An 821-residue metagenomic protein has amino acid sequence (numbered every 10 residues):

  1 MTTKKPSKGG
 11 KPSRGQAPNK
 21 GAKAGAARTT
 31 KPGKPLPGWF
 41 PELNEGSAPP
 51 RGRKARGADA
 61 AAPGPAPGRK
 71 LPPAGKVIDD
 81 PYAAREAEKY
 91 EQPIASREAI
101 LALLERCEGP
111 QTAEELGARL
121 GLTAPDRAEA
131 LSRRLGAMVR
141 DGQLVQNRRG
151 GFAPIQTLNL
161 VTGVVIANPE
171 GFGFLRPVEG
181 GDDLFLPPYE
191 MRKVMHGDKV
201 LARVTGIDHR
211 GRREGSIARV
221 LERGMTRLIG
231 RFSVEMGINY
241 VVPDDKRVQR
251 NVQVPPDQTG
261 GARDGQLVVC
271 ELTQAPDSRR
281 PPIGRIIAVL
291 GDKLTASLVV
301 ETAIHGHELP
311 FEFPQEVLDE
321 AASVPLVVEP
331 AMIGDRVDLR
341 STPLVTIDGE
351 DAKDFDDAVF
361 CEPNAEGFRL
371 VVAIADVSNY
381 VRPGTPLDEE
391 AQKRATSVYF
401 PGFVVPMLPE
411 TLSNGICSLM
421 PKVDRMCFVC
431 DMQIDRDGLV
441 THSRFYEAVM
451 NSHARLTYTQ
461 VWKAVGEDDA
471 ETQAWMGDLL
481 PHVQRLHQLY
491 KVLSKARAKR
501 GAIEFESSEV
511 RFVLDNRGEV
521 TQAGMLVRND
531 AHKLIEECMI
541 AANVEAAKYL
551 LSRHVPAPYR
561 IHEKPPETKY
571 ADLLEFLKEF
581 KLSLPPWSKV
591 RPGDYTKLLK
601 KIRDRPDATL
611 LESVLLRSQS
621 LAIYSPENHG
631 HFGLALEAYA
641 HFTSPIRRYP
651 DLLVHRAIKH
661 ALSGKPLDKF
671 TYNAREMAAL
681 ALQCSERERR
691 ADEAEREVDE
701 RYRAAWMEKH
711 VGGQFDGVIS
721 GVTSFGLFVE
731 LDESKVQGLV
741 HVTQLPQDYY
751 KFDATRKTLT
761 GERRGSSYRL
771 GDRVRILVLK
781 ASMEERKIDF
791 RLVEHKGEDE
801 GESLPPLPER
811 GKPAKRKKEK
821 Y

Functional and structural regions predicted by a protein language model:
T2-V371, S378-V423, R455, Q460-K463 (+2 more regions): Charge-lined substrate channels and their catalytic hotspots, especially those that engage the 3′ end of RNA
N147, P177, P243, D435 (+3 more regions): Acidic/polar residues at beta-strand termini and the immediately following turn/coil
D182-P187, V248-V254, K735-D753, E802: A short macromolecule-binding patch
F185, F728-E730, L779-A781: A structural feature that tracks compact, well-ordered secondary-structure segments with a strong bias toward
D198, G206, G215, H741-E784 (+3 more regions): Intrinsically disordered, low-complexity linker and terminal regions at domain boundaries
A202, C270, V722, I776-V778: A generic structural signal for residues embedded in beta-strands
V269, A275, V300-T302, G306-L309 (+3 more regions): Electropositive polyanion-binding surfaces
